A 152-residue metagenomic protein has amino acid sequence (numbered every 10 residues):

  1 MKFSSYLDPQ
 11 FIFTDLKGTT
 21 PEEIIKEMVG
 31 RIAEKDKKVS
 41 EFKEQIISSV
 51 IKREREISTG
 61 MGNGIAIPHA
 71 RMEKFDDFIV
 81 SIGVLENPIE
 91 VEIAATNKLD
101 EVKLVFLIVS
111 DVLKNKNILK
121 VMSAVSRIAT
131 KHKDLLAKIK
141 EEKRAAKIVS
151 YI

Functional and structural regions predicted by a protein language model:
M1-I152: Cytosolic covalent-transfer regions centered on His/Cys nucleophiles that carry phosphoryl or persulfide groups
